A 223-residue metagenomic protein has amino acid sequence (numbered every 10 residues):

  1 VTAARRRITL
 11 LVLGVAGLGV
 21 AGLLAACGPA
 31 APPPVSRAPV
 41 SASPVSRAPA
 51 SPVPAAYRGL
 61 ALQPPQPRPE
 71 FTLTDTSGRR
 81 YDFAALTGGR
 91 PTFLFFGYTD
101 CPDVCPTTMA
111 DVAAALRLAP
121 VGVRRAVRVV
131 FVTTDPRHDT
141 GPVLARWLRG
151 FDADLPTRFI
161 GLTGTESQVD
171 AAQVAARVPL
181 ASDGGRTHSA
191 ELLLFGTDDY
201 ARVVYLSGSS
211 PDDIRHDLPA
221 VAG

Functional and structural regions predicted by a protein language model:
T2-A16: Bacterial N-terminal signal peptides that target proteins for export
L23-A26: C-terminal motif of bacterial Sec signal peptides marking the signal peptidase cleavage site
G28-A30: Bacterial signal peptide processing site
A50-A85, A110: N-terminal "domain-start" segment that seeds a small globular fold
A84-V112: Short active-site neighborhood of thiol/selenol oxidoreductases, capturing the structured segment around
T107-A172: Structural microenvironment flanking redox-active thiols in thiol-disulfide oxidoreductases
V132, R158-L162, A176, A181 (+2 more regions): Soluble extramembrane regions of membrane proteins in the secretory/endomembrane system
D183-G223: Thiol-/selenol-based redox modules, centered on thioredoxin-like and closely related oxidoreductase domains
